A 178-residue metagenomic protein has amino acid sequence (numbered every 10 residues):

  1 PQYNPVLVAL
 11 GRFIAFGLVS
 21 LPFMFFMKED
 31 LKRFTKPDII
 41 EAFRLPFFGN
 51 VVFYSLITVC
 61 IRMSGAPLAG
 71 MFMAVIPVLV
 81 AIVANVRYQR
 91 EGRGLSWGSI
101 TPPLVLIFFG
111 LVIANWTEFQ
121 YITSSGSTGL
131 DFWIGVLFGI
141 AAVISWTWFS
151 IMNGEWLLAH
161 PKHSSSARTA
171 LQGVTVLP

Functional and structural regions predicted by a protein language model:
P1-Q2, R62, Q89, L158: Membrane-helix boundary and inter-helical linker elements of multi-pass secondary transporters
Q2-V6, L10, F34-I40, W97-T101 (+1 more regions): Juxtamembrane helix-entry segments on the extracytoplasmic side of multipass membrane proteins
L7-F23, T101-F109, I134-A141, S145 (+1 more regions): Hydrophobic alpha-helical transmembrane segments of multi-pass integral membrane proteins, especially transporters
L7-L18, G49, T58-S99: Specific alpha-helical transmembrane segments that line the substrate/conduction pathway and gating interfaces
S20, V75, N85, L95-Y121: Hydrophobic transmembrane alpha-helices of multi-pass small-molecule transport proteins
M24-M73, F109-I113: Specific transmembrane alpha-helical segments of multi-pass solute transporters/efflux pumps, especially DMT/EamA
E29-P37, V86-G98, E155-S165: Membrane-interface helix-boundary motifs at transmembrane edges
L45-Y54, N115, V143-S150, V176: Transmembrane alpha-helical core positions of polytopic small-molecule transporters
